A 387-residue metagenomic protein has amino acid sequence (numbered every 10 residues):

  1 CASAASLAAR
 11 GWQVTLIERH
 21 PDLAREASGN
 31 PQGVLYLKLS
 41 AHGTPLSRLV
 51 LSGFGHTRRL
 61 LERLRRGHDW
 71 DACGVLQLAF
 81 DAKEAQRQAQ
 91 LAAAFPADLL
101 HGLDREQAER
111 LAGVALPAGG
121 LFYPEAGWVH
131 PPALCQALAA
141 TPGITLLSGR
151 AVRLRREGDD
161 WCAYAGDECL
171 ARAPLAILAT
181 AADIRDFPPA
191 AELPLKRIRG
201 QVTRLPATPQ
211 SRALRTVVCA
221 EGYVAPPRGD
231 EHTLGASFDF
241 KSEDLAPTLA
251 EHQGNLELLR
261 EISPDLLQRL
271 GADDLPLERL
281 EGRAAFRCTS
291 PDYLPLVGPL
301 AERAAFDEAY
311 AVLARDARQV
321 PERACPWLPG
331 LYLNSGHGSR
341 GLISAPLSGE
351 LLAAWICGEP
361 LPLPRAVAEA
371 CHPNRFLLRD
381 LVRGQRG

Functional and structural regions predicted by a protein language model:
A4, V14, L100, A176: Hydrophobic anchor at the start of a short beta-strand that flanks the dinucleotide cofactor-binding loop
A9-G29: Glycine-rich FAD pyrophosphate-binding loop
Q32-L111: Dinucleotide-binding Rossmann-like beta1-alpha1 core, especially the glycine-rich loop that anchors the ADP
A41-H42, G67-Q77, L99, R105-T141 (+2 more regions): Helix-loop-beta segment of a Rossmann-like dinucleotide-binding subdomain
G43, Y164-E257, E261-G282, C288: Flavin-dependent oxidoreductases
D104, L147-R150, E281: Short loop/edge segments at beta-strand edges and connector loops that shape dinucleotide/nucleotide cofactor-binding
L147-W161: A conserved short coil-to-beta-strand element within the FAD-binding core of flavoproteins
G271-G387: C-terminal catalytic lobe of FAD-dependent flavoproteins
